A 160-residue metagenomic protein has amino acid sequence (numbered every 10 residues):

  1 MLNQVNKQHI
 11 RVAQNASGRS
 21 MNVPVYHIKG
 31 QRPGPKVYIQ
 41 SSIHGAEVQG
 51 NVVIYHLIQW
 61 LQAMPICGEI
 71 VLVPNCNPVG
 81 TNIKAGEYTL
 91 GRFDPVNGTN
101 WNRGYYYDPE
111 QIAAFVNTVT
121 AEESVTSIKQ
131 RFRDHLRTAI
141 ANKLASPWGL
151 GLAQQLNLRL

Functional and structural regions predicted by a protein language model:
M1-L160: Structured catalytic-domain cores with a bias toward divalent-metal coordination
